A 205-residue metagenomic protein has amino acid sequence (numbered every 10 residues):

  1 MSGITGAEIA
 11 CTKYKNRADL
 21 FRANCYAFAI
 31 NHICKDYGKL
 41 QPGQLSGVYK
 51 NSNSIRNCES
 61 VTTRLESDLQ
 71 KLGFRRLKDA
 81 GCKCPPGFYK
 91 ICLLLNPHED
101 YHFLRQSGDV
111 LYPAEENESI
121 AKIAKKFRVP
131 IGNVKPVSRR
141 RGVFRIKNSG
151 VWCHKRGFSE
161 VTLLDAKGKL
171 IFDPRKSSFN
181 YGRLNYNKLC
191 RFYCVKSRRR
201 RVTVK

Functional and structural regions predicted by a protein language model:
M1-F74: Cysteine-nucleophile protease catalytic domains, especially the papain-like/related folds used in DUB/UBL proteases
R17-F21, N96, E115: Extracytoplasmic/periplasmic, Sec-exported soluble proteins
H32-D36, S107-V110, R128: Short regulatory "switch" loops immediately downstream of catalytic or recognition motifs within protein catalytic
I55-V110, V143-S159: ...with weaker cross-activation on analogous glycine-rich loops/strands in unrelated enzymes
H98-F103, I120-A121, E160-L163, R200-V202: Short, surface-exposed beta-strand/loop "edge" segments at domain boundaries and coil↔beta transitions
L111-I131, P136, R141: Primarily a LysM-type cell-wall glycan-binding module
R141-K205: Active-site or metal-binding loop neighborhoods of secreted/extracellular toxin and effector enzymes
